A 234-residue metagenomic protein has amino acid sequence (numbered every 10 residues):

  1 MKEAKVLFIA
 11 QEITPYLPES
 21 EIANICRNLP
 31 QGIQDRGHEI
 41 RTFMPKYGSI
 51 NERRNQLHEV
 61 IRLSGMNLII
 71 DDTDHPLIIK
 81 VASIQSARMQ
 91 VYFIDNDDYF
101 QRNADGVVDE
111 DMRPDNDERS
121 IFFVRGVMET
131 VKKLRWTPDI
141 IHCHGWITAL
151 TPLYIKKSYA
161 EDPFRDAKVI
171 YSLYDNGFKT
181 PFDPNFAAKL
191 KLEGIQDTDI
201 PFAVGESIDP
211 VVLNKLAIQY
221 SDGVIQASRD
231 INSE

Functional and structural regions predicted by a protein language model:
M1-E234: Catalytic cores of nucleotide-sugar-dependent glycosyltransferases that transfer UDP/GDP/TDP-activated
